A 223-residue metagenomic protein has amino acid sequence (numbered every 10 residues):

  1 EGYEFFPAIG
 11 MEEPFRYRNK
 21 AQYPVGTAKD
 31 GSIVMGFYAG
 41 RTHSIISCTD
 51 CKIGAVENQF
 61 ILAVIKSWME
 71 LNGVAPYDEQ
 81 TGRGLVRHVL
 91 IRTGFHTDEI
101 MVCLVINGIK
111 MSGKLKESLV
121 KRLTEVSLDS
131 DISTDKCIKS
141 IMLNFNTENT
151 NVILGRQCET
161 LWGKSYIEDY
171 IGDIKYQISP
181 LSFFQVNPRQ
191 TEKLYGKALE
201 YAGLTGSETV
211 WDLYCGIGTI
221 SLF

Functional and structural regions predicted by a protein language model:
E1-F223: Accessory RNA-recognition modules of RNA-modification enzymes
